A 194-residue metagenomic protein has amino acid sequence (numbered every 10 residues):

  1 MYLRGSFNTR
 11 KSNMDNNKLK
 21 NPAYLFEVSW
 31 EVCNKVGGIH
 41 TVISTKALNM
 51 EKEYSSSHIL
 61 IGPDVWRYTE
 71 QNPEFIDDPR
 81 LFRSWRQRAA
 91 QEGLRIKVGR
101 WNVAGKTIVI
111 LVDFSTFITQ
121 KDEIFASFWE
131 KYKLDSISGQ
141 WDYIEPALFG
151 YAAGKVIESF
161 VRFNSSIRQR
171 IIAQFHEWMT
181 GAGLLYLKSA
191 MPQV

Functional and structural regions predicted by a protein language model:
Y2-L3, F7-V194: Catalytic cores of nucleotide-sugar-dependent glycosyltransferases that transfer UDP/GDP/TDP-activated
